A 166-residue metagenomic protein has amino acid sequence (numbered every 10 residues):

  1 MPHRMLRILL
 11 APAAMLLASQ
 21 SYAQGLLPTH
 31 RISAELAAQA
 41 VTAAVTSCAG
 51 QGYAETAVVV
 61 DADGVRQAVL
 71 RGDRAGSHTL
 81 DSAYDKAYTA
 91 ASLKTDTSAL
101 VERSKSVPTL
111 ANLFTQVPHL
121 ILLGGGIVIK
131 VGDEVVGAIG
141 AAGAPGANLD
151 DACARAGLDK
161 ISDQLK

Functional and structural regions predicted by a protein language model:
M1-L10: Bacterial N-terminal signal peptides that target proteins for export
A13-L16: Repetitive helical segments and hydrophobic/amphipathic motifs
A18-Q20: N-terminal signal peptide c-region/cleavage motif recognized by signal peptidases
A23-K166: Flexible, solvent-exposed loop/hinge segments and secondary-structure transition points
